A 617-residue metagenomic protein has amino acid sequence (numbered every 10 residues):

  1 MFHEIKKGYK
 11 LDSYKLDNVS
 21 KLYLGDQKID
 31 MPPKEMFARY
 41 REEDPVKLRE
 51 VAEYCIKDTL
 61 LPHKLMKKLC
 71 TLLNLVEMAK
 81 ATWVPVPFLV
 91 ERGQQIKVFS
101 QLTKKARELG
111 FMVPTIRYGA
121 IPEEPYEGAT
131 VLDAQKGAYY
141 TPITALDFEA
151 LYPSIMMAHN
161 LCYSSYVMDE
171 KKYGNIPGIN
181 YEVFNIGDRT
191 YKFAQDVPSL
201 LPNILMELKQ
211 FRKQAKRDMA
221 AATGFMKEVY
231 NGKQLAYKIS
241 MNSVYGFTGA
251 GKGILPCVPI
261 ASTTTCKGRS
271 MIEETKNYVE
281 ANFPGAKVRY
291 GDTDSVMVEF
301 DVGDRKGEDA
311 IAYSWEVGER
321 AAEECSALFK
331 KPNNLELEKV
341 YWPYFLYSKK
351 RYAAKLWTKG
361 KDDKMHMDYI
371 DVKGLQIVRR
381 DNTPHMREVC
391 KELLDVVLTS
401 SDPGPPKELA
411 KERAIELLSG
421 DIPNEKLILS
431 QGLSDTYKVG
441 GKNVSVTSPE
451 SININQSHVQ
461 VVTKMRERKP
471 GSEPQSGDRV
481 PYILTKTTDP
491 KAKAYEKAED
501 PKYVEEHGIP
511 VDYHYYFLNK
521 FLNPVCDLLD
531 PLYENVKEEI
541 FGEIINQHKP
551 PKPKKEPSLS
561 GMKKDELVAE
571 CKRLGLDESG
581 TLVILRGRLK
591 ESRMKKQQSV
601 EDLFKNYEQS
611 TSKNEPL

Functional and structural regions predicted by a protein language model:
M1-P45, K57, L69, S240: Metal-dependent phosphoesterase core characteristic of DEDDh/y 3'-5' exonuclease domains
E4-D12, V46-L65, T71-K97, L102: Active-site neighborhoods of enzyme catalytic cores
S20, D58, P62, R212 (+3 more regions): A residue-level signal for conserved active-site and pocket-lining positions in enzyme catalytic cores
M31-E35, G246-G251, A286-M297: Core alpha/beta catalytic barrel or barrel-like domain that forms the active/cofactor pocket in diverse metabolic
E50-L65, E207-Q214, K267-E274, E316 (+1 more regions): A non-catalytic, amphipathic alpha-helix used as a structural packing/dimerization or gating element in enzyme scaffolds
M66, V76-N180, D196, T223-S240 (+6 more regions): DNA-dependent DNA polymerase catalytic subunits
N185, R189-G253: Active-site cores of enzymes that catalyze phosphoryl transfer or operate on phosphate-rich substrates
F247-C266: Gly-rich Lys/Arg/Thr-decorated short loops/hinges at beta-loop-alpha junctions or inter-strand turns that position
